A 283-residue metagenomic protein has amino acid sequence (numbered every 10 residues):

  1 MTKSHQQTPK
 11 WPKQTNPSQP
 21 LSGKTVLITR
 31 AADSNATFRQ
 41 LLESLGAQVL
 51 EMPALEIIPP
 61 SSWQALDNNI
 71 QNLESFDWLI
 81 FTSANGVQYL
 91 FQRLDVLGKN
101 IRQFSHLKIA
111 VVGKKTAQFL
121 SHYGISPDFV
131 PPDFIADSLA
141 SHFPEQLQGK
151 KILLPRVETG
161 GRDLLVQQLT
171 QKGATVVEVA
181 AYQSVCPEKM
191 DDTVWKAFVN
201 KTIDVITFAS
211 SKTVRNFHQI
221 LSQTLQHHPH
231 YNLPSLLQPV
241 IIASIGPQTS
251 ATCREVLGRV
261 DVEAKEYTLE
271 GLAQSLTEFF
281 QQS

Functional and structural regions predicted by a protein language model:
T2-S283: Signature of uroporphyrinogen-III synthase
